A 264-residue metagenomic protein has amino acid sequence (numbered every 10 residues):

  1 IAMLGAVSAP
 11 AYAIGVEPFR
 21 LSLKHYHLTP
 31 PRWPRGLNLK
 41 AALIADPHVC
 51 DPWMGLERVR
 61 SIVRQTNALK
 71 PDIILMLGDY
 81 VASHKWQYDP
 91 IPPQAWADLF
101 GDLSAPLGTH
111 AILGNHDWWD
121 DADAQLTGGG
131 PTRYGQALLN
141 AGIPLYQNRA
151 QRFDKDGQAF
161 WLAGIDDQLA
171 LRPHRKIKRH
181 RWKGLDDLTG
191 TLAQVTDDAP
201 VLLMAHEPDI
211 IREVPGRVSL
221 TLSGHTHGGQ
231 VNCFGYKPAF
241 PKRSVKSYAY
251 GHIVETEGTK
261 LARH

Functional and structural regions predicted by a protein language model:
I1-R32: N-terminal membrane-anchoring alpha-helices
P30-A42, I143-P144, A150-A163, V254-L261: Beta-strand-turn-beta hairpins that frame and shape the catalytic cleft of phosphate-ester-processing enzymes
R35-P144: Membrane-embedded segments
N38-D51, A159-L169, L202-A205, T259-H264: Active-site-proximal beta-strand elements of phosphoester/diester hydrolases
A42-A45, I73-D79, G108-N115, Y146-R149 (+3 more regions): Active-site neighborhood of phospho(di)ester-bond hydrolases with catalytic His/Asp-centered motifs
P47-V49, Y80-S83, N115-W119, Q151-F153 (+3 more regions): Solvent-exposed loop/turn segments at secondary-structure junctions within structured extracellular/periplasmic domains
D121-I143, K155-V201, I211: Binuclear metal-dependent hydrolase catalytic cores centered on His/Asp/Glu-rich metal-binding motifs
L202, E207-H264: Conserved beta-sheet core of the metallophosphoesterase superfamily
